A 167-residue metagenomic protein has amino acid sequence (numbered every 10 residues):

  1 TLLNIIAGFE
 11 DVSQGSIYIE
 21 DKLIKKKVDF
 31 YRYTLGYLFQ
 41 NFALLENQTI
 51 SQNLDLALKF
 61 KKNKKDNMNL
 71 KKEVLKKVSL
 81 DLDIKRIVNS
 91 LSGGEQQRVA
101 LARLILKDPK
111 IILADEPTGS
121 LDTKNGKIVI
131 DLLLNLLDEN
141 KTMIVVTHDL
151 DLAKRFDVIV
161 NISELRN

Functional and structural regions predicted by a protein language model:
A7: Helix-to-loop junction immediately C-terminal to a conserved catalytic motif
K22-G36: ABC ATPase NBD coupling module
D66-D83: Conserved ABC ATPase "signature" region
I87-L91, E95: Conserved ABC ATPase signature
L101: Hydrophobic anchor residue at the start of the ABC signature
D108: Conserved catalytic motifs of ABC-family nucleotide-binding domains
I112-D115: Catalytic Walker B motif of ABC-type/P-loop ATPase nucleotide-binding domains
